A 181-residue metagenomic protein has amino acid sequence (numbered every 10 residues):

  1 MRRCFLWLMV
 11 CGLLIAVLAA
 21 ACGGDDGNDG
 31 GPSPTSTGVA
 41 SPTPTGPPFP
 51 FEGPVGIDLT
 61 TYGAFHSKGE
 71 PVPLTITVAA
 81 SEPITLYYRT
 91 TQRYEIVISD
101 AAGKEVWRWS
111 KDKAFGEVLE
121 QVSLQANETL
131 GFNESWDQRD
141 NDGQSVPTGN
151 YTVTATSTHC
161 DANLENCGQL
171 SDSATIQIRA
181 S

Functional and structural regions predicted by a protein language model:
M1-M9: Bacterial N-terminal signal peptides that target proteins for export
L18-A21: C-terminal motif of bacterial Sec signal peptides marking the signal peptidase cleavage site
G23-G27, G31-K111, F115-Q125, T154-S181: Primarily secretory-pathway and cell-envelope proteins
S67, Q125, T129, V146-T148: Surface-exposed coil/turn segments at beta-strand junctions on protein surfaces, enriched
V122-W136: Short Pro-Gly-centered flexible turn/kink motifs
N133-S145: Short, hydrophobic beta-strand segments
S145-T156: A short tyrosine-centered beta-strand micro-motif
